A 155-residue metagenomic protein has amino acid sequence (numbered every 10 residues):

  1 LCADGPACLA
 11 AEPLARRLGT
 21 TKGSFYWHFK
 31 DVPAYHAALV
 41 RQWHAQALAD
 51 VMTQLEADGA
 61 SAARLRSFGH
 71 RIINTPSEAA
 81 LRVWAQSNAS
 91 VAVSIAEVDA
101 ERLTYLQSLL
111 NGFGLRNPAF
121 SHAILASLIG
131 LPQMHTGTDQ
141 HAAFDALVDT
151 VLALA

Functional and structural regions predicted by a protein language model:
C2, P6, L48, M52 (+4 more regions): Short amphipathic alpha-helical interface segments enriched in basic and hydrophobic/aromatic residues, used as
C2-A34, A38: Helix-turn-helix
D31-A34, A60, S90: Residue-level recognition of oxygen-bearing side chains
A38, A49-A80, F120, I124: Hydrophobic alpha-helical connector segments
R41-A47: Short, basic, alpha-helical segments at the C-terminal edge of helix-turn-helix-like DNA-binding modules
L48, N74-A80, A89-H122: Amphipathic alpha-helical packing segments from all-alpha helical-bundle domains
A85-Q86: Acidic, metal/ion-handling microdomains and their immediate structural contexts
A92-A96, N111-A155: Hydrophobic/aromatic-rich alpha-helical bundle segments in the mid-to-C-terminal region
